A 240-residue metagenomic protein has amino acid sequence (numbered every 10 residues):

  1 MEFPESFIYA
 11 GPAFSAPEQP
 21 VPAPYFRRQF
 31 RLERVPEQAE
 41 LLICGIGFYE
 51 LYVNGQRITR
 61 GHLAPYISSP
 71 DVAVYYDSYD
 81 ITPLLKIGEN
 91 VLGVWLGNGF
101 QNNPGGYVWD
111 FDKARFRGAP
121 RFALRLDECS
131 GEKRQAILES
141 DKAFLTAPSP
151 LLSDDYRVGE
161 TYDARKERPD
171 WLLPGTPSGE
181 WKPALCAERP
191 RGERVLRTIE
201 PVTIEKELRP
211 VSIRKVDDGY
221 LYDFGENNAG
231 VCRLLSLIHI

Functional and structural regions predicted by a protein language model:
M1-P36, C44, R191-R233: Solvent-exposed, flexible loop/coil segments flanking beta-strands in beta-rich domains
A10, S15-P17, V21, F26-R165 (+1 more regions): Accessory beta-strand-rich segments of carbohydrate-active enzymes
L96-N98, L185-A187, E226: A broadly conserved detector of short glycine/acidic/proline-rich loop/turn motifs that flank catalytic sites and bind
R134-D223: Activation corresponds to long, low-complexity, non-globular regions
I238-I240: Conserved small/polar residues in nucleotide/adenosyl-binding loops
